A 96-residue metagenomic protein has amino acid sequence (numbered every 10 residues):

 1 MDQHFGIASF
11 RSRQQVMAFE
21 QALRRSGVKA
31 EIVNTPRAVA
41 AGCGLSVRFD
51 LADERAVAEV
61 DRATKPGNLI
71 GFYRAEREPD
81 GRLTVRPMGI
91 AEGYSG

Functional and structural regions predicted by a protein language model:
H4-I7, R11-V60, K65: Amphipathic, hydrophobic secondary-structure cores in small proteins
A58-G96: C-terminal structural segments of small proteins and small subunits
